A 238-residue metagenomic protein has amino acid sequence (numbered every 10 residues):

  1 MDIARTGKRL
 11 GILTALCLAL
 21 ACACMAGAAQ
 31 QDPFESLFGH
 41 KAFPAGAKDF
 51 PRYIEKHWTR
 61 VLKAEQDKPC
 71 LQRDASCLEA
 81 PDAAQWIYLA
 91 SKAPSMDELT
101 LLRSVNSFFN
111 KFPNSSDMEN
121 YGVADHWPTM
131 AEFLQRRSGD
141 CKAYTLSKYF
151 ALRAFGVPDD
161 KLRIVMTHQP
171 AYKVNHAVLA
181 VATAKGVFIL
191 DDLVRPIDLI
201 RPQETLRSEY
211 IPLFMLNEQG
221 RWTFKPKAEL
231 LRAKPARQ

Functional and structural regions predicted by a protein language model:
D2, A26-Q238: A structural boundary/capping signal
D2-T14: Bacterial N-terminal signal peptides that target proteins for export
G7, L18, A236-R237: Compositionally biased, intrinsically disordered low-complexity regions
L13-A23: Bacterial N-terminal signal peptides
